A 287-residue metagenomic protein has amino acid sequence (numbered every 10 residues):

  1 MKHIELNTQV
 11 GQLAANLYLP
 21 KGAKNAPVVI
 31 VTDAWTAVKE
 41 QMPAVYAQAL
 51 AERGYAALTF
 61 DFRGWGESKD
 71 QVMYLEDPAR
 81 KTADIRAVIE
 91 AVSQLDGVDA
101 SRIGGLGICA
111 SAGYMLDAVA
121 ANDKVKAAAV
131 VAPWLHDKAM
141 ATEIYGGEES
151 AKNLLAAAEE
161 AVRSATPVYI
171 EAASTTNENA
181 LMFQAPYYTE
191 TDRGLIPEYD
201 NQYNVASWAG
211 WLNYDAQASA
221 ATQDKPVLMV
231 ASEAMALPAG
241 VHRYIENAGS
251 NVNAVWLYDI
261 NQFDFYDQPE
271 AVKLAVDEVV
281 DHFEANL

Functional and structural regions predicted by a protein language model:
M1-A23: N-terminal cap/lid segment of alpha/beta-hydrolase-fold proteins
L6-Q9, K39, W65-A100, P269-L274: Catalytic nucleophile-loop/oxyanion-hole region of alpha/beta-hydrolase and closely related hydrolase-like folds
N25-A34: Short beta-strand element of the alpha/beta-hydrolase
A34-Q48, F62: The serine-hydrolase catalytic nucleophile loop
A49-K69: Conserved alpha/beta-hydrolase
L116-T191: Alpha/beta-hydrolase-fold enzymes
Q223, M229-A231: Short beta-strand/loop motif that positions the catalytic acidic residue of the alpha/beta-hydrolase fold
Y258-L287: Catalytic active-site module of serine/aspartate enzymes centered on a nucleophile-bearing elbow/loop
